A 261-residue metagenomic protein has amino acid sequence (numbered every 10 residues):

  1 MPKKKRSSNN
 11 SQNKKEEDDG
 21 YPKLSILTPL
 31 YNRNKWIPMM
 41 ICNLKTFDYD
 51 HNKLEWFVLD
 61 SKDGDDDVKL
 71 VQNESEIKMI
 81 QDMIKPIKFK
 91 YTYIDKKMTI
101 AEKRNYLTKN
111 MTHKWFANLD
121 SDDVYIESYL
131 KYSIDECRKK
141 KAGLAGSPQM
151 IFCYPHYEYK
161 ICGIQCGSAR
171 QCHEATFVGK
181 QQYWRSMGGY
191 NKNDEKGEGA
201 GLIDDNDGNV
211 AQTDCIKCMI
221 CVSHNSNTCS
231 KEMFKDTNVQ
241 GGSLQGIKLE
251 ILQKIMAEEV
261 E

Functional and structural regions predicted by a protein language model:
P2-S8, M39, K192-E261: C-terminal catalytic/acceptor-binding lobe
P22-L27, E55, G201: Cell-envelope/extracellular polymer assembly enzymes that use nucleotide-activated donors
C42-K53: Short, acidic, metal-binding catalytic loop of nucleotide-sugar glycosyltransferases
V58-I77: A conserved acidic beta->alpha catalytic loop
I94-M111: Glycine-rich, basic loop-to-helix element that forms the pyrophosphate-binding segment of sugar-nucleotide handling
T112-H113, C172-G188: Conserved nucleotide-sugar donor-binding and metal-coordinating catalytic region shared by glycosyltransferases
F116: Short aromatic/hydrophobic "clamp" motif used to bind/position activated sugar donors
S128-Y159: Conserved donor NDP-sugar-binding/catalytic core segment of glycosyltransferases
